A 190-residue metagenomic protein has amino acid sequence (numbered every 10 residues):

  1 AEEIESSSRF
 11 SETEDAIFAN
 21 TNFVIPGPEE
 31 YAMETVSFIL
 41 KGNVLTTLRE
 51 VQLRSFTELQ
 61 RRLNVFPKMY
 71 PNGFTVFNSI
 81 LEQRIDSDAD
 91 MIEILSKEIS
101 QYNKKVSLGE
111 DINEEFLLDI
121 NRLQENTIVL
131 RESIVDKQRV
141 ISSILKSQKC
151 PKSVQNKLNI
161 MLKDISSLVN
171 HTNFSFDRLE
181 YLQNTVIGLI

Functional and structural regions predicted by a protein language model:
A1-K68, E93, E98, D136 (+2 more regions): Helix-boundary and N-terminal cytosolic regulatory elements
L48-R49, A89, N103: Cytosolic regulatory and coupling regions of membrane transport/channel systems
V65-T75, N103-E110: Short, charge-rich amphipathic alpha-helices with coiled-coil/heptad character
P71, T75-I99: Well-ordered alpha/beta subsegment
E82-I85, S100, K104-L108, I112-E114: Extended, Lys/Glu-rich alpha-helical coiled-coil stalks
K105, D111-I190: Membrane-associated alpha-helical segments
